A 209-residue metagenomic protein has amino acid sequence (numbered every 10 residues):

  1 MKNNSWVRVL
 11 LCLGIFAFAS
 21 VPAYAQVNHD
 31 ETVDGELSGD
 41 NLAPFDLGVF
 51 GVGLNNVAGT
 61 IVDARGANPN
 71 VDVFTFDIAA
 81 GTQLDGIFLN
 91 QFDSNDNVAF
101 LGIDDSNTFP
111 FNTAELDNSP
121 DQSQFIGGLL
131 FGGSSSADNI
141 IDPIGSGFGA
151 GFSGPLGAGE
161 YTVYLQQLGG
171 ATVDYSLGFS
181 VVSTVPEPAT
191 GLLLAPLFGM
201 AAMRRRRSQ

Functional and structural regions predicted by a protein language model:
K2-L10: Bacterial N-terminal signal peptides that target proteins for export
L10-A19: Bacterial N-terminal signal peptides
S20-A23, N28, L192-L193: Compositionally biased non-globular segments, especially hydrophobic aliphatic-rich helices of signal peptides
Y24-Q83, G132: Non-catalytic extracellular/lumenal accessory regions of secreted precursors
Q26-G48, F74, G102-D117, A150-T184: C-terminal edge strands of extracellular/lumenal beta-sandwich accessory domains
I61-S136, P143-G147, G157-A158, L168-G169: Acidic, Ser/Thr/Pro-rich low-complexity intrinsically disordered segments
P186-R204: A short, hydrophobic C-terminal helix/tail in secreted or cell-surface proteins
R206-Q209: Short, charged juxtamembrane terminal tails flanking transmembrane helices
